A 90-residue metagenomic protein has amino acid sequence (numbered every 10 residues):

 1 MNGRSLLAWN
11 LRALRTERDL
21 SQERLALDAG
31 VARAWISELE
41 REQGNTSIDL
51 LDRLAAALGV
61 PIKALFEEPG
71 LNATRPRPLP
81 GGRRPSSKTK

Functional and structural regions predicted by a protein language model:
M1-E17: A short, Lys/Arg-rich alpha-helix, primarily the initiator
W9, D19-L20, T46-D49: Residue-level signal for the short linker/turn that defines the boundary of a DNA-recognition helix
R12, E23, D52: Residues within the helices of the helix-turn-helix
T16, G30, R41, G70: Residue-level detection of the helix-turn-helix DNA-binding "recognition helix"
T16, L27, A56: Alpha-helical residues within the helix-turn-helix
D19-E38: Short alpha-helical DNA-recognition segment
D49-A64: DNA major-groove recognition helix of helix-turn-helix/homeodomain DNA-binding modules
F66-K90: Short, charged recognition helix plus adjacent turn of helix-turn-helix-like nucleic-acid-binding domains
